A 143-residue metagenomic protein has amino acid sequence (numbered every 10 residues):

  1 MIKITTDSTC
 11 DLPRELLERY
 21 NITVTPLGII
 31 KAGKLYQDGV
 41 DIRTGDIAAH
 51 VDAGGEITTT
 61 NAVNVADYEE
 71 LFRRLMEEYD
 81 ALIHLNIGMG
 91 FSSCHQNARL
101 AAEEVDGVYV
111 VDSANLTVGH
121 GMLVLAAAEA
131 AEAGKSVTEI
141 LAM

Functional and structural regions predicted by a protein language model:
K3-N64: N-terminal glycine-rich anion-binding loop in soluble enzyme alpha/beta folds
T6, H84-G88, D112: Short beta-strand segments
D11, D41, A62-E69, S92 (+3 more regions): Electropositive phosphate-/nucleotide-binding environments in soluble metabolic enzymes
R14-R19, G45, A49-D52, E70-E77 (+2 more regions): Replace "anionic and nucleotidyl ligands
V24, H84, V108-V110: Conserved beta-strand scaffold positions in the cores of enzyme catalytic domains, especially in NTP/NDP-utilizing
D67-A98: N-terminal glycine-rich phosphate/adenylate-binding segment common to multiple enzyme folds
E78, F91-A142: Active-site histidine-anchored catalytic micro-motif
